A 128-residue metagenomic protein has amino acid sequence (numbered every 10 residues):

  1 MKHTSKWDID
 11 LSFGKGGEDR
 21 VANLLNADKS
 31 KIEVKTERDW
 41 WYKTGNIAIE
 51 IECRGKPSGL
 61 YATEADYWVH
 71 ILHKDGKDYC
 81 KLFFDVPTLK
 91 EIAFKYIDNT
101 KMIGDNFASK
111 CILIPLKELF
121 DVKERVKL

Functional and structural regions predicted by a protein language model:
H3-S12, H73-L128: Non-catalytic C-terminal interaction segments of nucleic acid-processing enzymes
S5-D8, T36-K81: Catalytic cores of nucleic-acid endonucleases
D10-A22: Nuclease catalytic cores
E18, E33, E50: Acidic-residue sensor for enzyme active/binding pockets
R20-N23, P57-G59: Short, flexible, glycine/charge-rich loop motifs used to bind or transfer phosphoryl groups or to couple energy/partner
L25-W40: Conserved catalytic cores of phosphodiester-cleaving nucleases, focusing on short active-site segments
N26-K29, E64-Y67, D85-L89: Short, solvent-exposed coil/turn segments at beta-strand boundaries
